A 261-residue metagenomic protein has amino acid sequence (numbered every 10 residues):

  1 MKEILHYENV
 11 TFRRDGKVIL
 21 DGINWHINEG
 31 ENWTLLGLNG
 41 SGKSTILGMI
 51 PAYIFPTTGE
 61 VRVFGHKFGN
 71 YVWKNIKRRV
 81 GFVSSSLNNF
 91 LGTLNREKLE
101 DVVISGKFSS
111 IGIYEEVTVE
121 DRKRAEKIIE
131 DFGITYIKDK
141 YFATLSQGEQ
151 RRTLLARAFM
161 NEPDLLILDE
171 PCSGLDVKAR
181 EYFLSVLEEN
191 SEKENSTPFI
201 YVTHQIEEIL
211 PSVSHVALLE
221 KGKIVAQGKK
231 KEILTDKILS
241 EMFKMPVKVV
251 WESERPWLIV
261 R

Functional and structural regions predicted by a protein language model:
P51: Helix-to-loop junction immediately C-terminal to a conserved catalytic motif
G59-G69, I76: Conserved ABC transporter NBD signature motif
I104, V119-I137, E162: Conserved ABC ATPase "signature" region
Y141-L145: Conserved ABC ATPase signature
L166-E170: Catalytic Walker B motif of ABC-type/P-loop ATPase nucleotide-binding domains
M242-R261: ABC ATPase nucleotide-binding domains
